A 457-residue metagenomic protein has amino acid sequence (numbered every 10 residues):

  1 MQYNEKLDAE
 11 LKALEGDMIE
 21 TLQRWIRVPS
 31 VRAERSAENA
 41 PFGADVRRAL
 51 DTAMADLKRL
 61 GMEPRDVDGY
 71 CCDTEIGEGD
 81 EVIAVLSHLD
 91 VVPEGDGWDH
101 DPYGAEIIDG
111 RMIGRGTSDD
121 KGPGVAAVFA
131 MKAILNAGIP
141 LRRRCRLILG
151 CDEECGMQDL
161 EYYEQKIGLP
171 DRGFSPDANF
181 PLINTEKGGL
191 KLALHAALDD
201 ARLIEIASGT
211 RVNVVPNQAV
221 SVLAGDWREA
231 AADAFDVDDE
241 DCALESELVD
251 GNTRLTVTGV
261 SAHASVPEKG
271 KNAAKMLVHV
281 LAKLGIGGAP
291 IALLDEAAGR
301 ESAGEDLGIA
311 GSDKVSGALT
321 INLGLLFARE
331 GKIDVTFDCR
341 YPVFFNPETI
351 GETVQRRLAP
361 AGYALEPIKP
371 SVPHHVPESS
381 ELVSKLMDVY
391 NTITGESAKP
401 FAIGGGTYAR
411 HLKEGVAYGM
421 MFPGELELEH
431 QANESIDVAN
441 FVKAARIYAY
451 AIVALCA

Functional and structural regions predicted by a protein language model:
Q2-R115, I139-L141: Acidic/His- and Gly-rich active-site-bordering loop/insert found across diverse amide/peptide-bond hydrolases
E10-D17, T21-V28, T52, D56-L60 (+9 more regions): Generic non-transmembrane alpha-helical segments
Q23, M54, V125-K132, E161 (+6 more regions): Predominant activation on well-ordered alpha-helical scaffold segments within soluble catalytic domains
R65, W227, S265-E330, T336 (+3 more regions): An extended, acidic, His-containing surface patch that forms the Zn2+-binding/catalytic region of metallohydrolases
V82-L149, C155, I167-D171, Q431-E434 (+1 more regions): Active-site metal-coordination/substrate-binding segment of hydrolases, especially metallo-dependent peptidases
L89-V91, C145-C155, D177-P181, T210 (+1 more regions): Acidic, glycine-rich active-site loops and adjacent beta-strand->loop/helix elements that engage anionic groups
E154, L160-P342: Midchain, well-structured core segments that form catalytic/ion-binding scaffolds
